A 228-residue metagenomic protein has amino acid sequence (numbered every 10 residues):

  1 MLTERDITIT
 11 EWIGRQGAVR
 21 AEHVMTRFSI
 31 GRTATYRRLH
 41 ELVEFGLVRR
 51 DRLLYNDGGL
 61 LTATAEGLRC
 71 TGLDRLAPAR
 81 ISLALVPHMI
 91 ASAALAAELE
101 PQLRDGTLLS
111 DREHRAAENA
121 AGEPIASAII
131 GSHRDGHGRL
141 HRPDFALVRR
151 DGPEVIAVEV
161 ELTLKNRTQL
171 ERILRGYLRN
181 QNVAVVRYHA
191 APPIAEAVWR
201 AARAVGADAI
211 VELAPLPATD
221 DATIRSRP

Functional and structural regions predicted by a protein language model:
M1, I7-W12, R20-A21, L164 (+2 more regions): Non-catalytic C-terminal interaction segments of nucleic acid-processing enzymes
M1-R80: Nuclease-adjacent, charged terminal/linker segments that flank catalytic cores
T35, H141, L170-I173: Amphipathic coiled-coil/heptad-repeat helices and related helical stalk/stem segments that mediate oligomerization
D51, L85, R104-I156, L162-N166: Active-site metal-binding core of divalent-cation-utilizing nuclease and nuclease-like domains
D74-A117: Amphipathic alpha-helical dimerization/coiled-coil segments that flank or bridge DNA-binding/regulatory modules
